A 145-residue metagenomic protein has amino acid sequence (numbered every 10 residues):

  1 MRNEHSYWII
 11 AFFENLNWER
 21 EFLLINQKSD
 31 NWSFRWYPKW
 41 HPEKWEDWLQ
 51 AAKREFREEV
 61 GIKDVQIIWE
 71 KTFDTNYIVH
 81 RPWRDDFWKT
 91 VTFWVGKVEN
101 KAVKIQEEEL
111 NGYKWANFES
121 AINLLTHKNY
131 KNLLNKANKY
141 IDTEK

Functional and structural regions predicted by a protein language model:
M1-P38: N-terminal strand-loop-strand
L16-W18, K101-K104: Short helix-loop capping/hinge motifs at secondary-structure junctions, enriched in acidic/polar residues
Q27, R54-E55, K114: Short, cationic motifs built from Arg/Lys/His that form the positively charged side of catalytic pockets
W32, K89, N111: A conserved catalytic-core signature of glycosyltransferases
Y37-T72: The catalytic Nudix box helix
G61-A102: Active-site segment of metal-dependent pyrophosphate-handling enzymes, primarily the Nudix hydrolase catalytic core
T92-F93, K97, K104-L134: NUDIX/MutT-family hydrolases
K136-T143: C-terminal alpha-helix
